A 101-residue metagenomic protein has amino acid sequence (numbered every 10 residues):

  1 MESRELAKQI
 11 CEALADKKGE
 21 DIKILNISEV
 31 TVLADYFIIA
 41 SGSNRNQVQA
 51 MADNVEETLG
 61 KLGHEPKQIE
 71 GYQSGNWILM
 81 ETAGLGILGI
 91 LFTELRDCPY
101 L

Functional and structural regions predicted by a protein language model:
M1-V32, R45-I78, L85, F92-D97: Polybasic/polar functional segments that serve as interface/processing modules
D35-Y36: Short, hydrophobic beta-strand segments
I39, G89-I90: Structural recognition of the conserved hydrophobic beta-strand(s) that form the central parallel beta-sheet of P-loop
I39-G42, E81: Short hydrophobic/aromatic beta-strand micro-patches that form the beta-sheet surface supporting nucleotide- or nucleic
Y100-L101: C-terminal low-complexity, charged extensions that often adopt amphipathic alpha-helices
